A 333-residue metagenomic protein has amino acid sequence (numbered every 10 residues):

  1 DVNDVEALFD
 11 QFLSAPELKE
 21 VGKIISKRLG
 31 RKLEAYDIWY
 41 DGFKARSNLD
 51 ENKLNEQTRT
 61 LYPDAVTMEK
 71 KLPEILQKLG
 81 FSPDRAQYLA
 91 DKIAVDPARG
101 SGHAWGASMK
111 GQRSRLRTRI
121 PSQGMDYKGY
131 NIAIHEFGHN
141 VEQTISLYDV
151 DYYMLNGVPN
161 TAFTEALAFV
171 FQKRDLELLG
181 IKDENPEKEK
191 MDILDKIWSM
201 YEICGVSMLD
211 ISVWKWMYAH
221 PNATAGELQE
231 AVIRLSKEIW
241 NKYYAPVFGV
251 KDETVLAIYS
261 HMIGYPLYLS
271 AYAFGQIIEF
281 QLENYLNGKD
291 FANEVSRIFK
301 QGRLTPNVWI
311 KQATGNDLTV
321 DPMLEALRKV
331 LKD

Functional and structural regions predicted by a protein language model:
D1-L116: Contiguous, non-catalytic segments that form substrate-binding/exosite surfaces or channel walls
D1-L49, P221-D333: C-terminal, non-catalytic "cap/extension" segments appended to globular domains
G42-N48, A104-R115, F137-Y148, D183-N185 (+1 more regions): Active-site-adjacent bridging/hinge elements
L79, L147-M154, L178-E189, K215-G226 (+1 more regions): Inter-helical turn/loop segments and adjacent helix faces that build the functional surface of alpha-helical bundle
L89-A98, P159, E189-D192, Q229 (+1 more regions): A glycine-rich phosphate-binding loop feature that marks nucleotide/adenosyl-phosphate handling sites
H103-A104, I120-I132, M154-F163, D192 (+2 more regions): Alpha-helix capping and helix-loop boundary segments enriched in small/acidic/polar residues
L116-L147, A168-F169: Active-site recognition of the HExxH zinc-binding catalytic motif
I145-D149, Y153-W198, G275: Post-HExxH zinc-binding segment in Zn-dependent metallohydrolases
